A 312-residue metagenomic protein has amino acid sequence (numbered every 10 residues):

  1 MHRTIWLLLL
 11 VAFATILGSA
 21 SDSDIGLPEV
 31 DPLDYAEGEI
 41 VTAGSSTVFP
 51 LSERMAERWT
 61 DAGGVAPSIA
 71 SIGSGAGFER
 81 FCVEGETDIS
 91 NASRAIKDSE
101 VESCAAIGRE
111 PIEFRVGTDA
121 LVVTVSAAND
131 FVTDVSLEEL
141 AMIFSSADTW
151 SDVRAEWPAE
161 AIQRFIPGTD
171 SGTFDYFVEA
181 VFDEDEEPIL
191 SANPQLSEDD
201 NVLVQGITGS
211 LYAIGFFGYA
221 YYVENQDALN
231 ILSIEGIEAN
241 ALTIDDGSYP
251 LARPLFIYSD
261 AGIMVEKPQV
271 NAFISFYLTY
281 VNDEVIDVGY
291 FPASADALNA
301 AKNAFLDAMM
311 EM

Functional and structural regions predicted by a protein language model:
M1-S23: Secretory targeting signatures
D24-S146: N-terminal segment of the mature folded domain
P28, P32-A36, F256-M312: Extracellular/periplasmic juxtamembrane helices and adjacent flexible linkers that interface with membrane partners
G44-M55, G73-G77, D119, S136-L140 (+6 more regions): Stable alpha-helical elements in mature extracytoplasmic
M55-A62, M142-F144, D148-L196: Ligand-binding cleft/hinge of the Venus flytrap
F78-R80, I166-E238: Ligand-binding pocket segment of bilobal, Venus flytrap-like solute-binding proteins
E100-E113, V223-D246: Ligand-binding "clamshell"
V125-W150, I237-D287: Extended ligand-binding regions for polar small-molecule ligands
